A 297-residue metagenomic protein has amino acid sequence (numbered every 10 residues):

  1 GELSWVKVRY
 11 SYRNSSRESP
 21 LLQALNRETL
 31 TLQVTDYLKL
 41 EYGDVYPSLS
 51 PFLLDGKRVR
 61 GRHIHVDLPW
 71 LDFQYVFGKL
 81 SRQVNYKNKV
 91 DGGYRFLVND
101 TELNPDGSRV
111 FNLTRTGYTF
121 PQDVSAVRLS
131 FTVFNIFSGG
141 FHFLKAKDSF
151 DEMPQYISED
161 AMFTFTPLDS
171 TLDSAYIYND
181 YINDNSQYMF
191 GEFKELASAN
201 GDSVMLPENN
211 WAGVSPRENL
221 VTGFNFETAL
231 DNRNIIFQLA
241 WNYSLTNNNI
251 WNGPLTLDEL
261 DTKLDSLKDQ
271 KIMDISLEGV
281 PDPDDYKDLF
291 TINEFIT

Functional and structural regions predicted by a protein language model:
E2-R9, S16-L25, T35-E41, V45-L49 (+1 more regions): Signature for the C-terminal beta-barrel architecture of outer-membrane proteins
R27-L30: Short, charged beta->alpha transition segments
